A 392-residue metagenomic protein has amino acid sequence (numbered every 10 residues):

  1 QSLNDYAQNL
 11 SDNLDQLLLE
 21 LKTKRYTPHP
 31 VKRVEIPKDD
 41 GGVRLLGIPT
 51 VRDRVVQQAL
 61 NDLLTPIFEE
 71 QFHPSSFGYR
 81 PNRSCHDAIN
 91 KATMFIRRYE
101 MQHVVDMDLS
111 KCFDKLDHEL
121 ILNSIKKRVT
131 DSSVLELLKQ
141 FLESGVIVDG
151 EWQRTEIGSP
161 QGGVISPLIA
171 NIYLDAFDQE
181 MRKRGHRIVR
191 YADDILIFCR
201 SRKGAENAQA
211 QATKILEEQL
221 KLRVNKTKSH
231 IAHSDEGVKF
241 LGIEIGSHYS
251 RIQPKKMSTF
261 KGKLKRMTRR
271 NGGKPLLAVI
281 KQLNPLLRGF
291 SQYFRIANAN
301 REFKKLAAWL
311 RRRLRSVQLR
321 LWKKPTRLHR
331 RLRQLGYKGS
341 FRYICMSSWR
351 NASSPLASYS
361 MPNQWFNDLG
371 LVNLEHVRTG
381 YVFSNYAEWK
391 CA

Functional and structural regions predicted by a protein language model:
Q1, D39, F68-F72, M101-H103 (+6 more regions): Short acidic (Asp/Glu) and glycine-rich catalytic loops that position anionic groups and cofactors
D5-T27: Amphipathic alpha-helical blocks
E20-K24, P28-V34, D39, Q71-R83 (+1 more regions): Conserved polymerase palm-domain catalytic core
V51-N61, I89, T93, H103: Duplex nucleic acid-engaging cores and interfaces of nucleic-acid transaction enzymes
E143, Q219-G289: A conserved non-catalytic segment of reverse transcriptases and RNA-directed RNA polymerases corresponding to the late
R154-S159, K265-V279, G289-E302, L319-W322 (+1 more regions): Short, solvent-exposed helix-loop connector elements
S229-G237, Q282-L286, F303-R311, T326-L335: A glycine-rich phosphate-binding loop feature that marks nucleotide/adenosyl-phosphate handling sites
W322-A392: Extended C-terminal regions of large enzymes
